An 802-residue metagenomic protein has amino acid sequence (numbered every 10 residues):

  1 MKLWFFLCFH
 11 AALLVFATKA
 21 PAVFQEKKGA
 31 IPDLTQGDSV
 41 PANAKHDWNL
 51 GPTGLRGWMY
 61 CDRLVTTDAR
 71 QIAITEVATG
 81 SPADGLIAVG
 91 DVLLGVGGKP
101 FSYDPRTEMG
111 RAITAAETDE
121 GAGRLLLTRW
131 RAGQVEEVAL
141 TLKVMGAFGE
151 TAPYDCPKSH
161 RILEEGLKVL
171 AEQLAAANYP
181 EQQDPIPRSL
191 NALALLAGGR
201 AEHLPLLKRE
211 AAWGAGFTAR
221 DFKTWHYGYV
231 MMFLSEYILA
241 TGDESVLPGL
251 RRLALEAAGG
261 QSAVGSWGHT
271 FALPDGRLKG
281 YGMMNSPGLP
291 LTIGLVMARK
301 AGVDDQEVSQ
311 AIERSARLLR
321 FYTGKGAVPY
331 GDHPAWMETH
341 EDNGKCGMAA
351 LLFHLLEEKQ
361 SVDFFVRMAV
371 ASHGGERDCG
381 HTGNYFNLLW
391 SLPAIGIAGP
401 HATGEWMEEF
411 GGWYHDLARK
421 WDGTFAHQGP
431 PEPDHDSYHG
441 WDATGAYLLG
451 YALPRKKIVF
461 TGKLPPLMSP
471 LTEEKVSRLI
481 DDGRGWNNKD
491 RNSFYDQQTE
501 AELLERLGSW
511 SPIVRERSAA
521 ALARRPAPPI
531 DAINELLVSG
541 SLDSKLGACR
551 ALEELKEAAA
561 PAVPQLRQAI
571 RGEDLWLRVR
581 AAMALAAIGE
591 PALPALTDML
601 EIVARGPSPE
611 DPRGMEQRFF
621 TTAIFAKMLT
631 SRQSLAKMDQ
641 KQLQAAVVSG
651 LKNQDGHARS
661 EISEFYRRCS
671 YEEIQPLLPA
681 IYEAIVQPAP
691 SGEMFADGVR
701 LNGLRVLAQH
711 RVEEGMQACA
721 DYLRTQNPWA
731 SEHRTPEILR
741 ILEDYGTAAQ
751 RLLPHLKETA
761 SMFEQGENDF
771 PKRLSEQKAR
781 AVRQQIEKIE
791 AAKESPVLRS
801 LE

Functional and structural regions predicted by a protein language model:
V23-A78, E137-T141, M145-G149: PDZ/PDZ-like peptide-tail recognition elements
A78-V92: PDZ/PDZ-like domain micro-motif
P82, G95-T128: PDZ domains, with a preference for the canonical peptide-binding region formed by the helix
P153-L163, L195-R209, Y237-A254, V296-A316 (+9 more regions): Structural helix-adjacent loops and short alpha-helical linkers that scaffold large soluble proteins
I162-N178, P205-D221, G249-W267, Q310-V328 (+9 more regions): Long, well-ordered core segments of solenoidal/helical folds
L163-K168, L204-A211, A254, D496-R506 (+8 more regions): Amphipathic alpha-helical scaffolding segments comprising HEAT/armadillo-like alpha-solenoid repeats
S189-A197, L352, I397, R484-F494 (+9 more regions): Structural detector for internal amphipathic alpha-helices that build alpha-solenoid repeat scaffolds
S361-R367, A394-I397, H401-E405, E409-E505 (+1 more regions): Terminal, non-catalytic domain-edge segments
